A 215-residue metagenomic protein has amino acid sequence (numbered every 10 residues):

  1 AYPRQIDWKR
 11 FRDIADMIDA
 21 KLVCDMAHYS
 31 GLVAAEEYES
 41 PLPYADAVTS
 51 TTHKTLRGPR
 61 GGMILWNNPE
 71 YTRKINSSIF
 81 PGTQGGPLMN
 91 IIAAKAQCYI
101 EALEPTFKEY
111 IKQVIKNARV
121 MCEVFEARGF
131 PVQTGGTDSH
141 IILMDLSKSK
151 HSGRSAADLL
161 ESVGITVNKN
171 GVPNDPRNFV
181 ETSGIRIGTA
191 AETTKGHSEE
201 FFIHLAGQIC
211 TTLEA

Functional and structural regions predicted by a protein language model:
A1-G129: Conserved PLP-enzyme active-site core in the AAT-like
A47-G58, D158-T166, A191-G207: Short, basic, helix/turn surface patches
K54, N67-N68, P81, E101 (+5 more regions): Short, well-ordered loop/turn and helix-capping segments at boundaries between secondary-structure elements and domains
P87-A94, D138, F201-H204: Catalytic-loop motifs flanking and including active-site residues across diverse enzymes
I111-I115, C122, L143, A157 (+2 more regions): Generic hydrophobic alpha-helical scaffold/packing signal
K116, F179-A215: PLP-dependent enzyme catalytic core of the Aspartate aminotransferase-like
P131-G196: Conserved PLP-binding catalytic core of the aspartate aminotransferase-like
